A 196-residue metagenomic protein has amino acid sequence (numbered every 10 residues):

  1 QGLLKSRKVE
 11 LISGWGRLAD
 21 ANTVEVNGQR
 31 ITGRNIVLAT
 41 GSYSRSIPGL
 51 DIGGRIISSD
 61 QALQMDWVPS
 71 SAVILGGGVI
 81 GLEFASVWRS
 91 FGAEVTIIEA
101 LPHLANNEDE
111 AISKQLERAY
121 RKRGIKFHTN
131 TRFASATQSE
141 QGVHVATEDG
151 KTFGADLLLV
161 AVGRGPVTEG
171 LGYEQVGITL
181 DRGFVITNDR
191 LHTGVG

Functional and structural regions predicted by a protein language model:
Q1, L63-Q64, P69-V73, V79-H144 (+1 more regions): Rossmann-like dinucleotide-binding cores of NAD(P)H-dependent redox enzymes
Q1-N35, F127, A134-V145, A155: Feature captures the FAD/FMN-dependent oxidoreductase FAD-binding
G14, S46-I47, E83, W88 (+2 more regions): Glycine/Thr-rich phosphate-binding loops of Rossmann-like dinucleotide-binding domains
G16, I31-G41, I74-L75, V95 (+2 more regions): Short hydrophobic core segments
D20-I47, I57-S59, Q64, S71: Glycine-rich active-site/cofactor-binding loop and its immediate structural neighborhood
V26, I52, T147-E148, D181: Structural motif
G53-V68, F153-G196: FAD-site-proximal beta/loop scaffold in flavoenzymes
